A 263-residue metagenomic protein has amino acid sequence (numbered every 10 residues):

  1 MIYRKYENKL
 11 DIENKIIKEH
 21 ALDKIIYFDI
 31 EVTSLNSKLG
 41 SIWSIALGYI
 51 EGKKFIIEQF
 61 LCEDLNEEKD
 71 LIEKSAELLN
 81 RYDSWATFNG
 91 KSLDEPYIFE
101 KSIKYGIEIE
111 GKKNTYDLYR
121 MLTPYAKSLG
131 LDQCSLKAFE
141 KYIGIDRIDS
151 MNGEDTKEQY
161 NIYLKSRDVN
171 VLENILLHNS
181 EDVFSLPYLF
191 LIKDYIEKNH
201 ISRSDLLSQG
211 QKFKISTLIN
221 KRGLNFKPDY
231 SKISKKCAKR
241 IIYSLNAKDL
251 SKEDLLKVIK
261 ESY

Functional and structural regions predicted by a protein language model:
M1-D23: N-terminal accessory regions of nucleic-acid-interacting proteins
K24-T33, N179: Two-metal-ion RNase H-like nuclease active-site motif
G40-G48, F55-I56, S92-Y195, N199-S202: Metal-dependent phosphoesterase core characteristic of DEDDh/y 3'-5' exonuclease domains
I56-A76: Nucleic-acid-processing active sites and adjacent nucleic-acid-binding tracks, predominantly divalent metal-dependent
E58-E63, F226-I233: A short, exposed loop/beta-hairpin motif centered on an aromatic-Gly-Thr core
D83-S92: Acidic beta-strand-to-loop metal/phosphate-binding motif
E140, L207-N225, A238-S244: A short amphipathic alpha-helical interaction element
R203-D205, K239-Y263: Low-complexity, Ser/Pro/Thr/Glu/Lys-rich regulatory segments of predominantly eukaryotic nuclear proteins, containing
